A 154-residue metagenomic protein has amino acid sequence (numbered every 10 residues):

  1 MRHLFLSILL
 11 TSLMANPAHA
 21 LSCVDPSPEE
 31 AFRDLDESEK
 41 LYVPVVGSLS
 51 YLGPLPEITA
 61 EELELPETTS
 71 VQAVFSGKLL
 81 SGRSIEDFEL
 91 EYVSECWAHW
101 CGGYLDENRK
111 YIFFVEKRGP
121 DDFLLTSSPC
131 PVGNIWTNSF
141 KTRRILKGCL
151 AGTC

Functional and structural regions predicted by a protein language model:
L4-M14: Sec-dependent N-terminal signal peptides
H19-C154: Transition segments tied to proteolytic processing and entry into folded domains
